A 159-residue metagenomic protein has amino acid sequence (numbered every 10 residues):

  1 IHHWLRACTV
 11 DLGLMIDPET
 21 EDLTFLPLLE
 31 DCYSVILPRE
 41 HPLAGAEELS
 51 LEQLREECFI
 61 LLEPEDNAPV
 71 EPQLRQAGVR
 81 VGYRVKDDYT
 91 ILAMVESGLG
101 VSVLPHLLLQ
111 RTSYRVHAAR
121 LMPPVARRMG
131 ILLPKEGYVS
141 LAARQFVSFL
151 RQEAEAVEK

Functional and structural regions predicted by a protein language model:
H2-A7, E19-S97, L109-R128, R144 (+2 more regions): C-terminal regulatory
D11-M15, G100-L104: Paired acidic/hydrophobic, glycine-rich loop segments that form the ligand-binding mouth/hinge of periplasmic-binding
M129-L133: A short beta-strand structural signal in non-transmembrane regions
G137: Catalytic strand-loop-helix junctions within cyclic-nucleotide turnover domains
S140-L141: Residue-level signal for threonine
